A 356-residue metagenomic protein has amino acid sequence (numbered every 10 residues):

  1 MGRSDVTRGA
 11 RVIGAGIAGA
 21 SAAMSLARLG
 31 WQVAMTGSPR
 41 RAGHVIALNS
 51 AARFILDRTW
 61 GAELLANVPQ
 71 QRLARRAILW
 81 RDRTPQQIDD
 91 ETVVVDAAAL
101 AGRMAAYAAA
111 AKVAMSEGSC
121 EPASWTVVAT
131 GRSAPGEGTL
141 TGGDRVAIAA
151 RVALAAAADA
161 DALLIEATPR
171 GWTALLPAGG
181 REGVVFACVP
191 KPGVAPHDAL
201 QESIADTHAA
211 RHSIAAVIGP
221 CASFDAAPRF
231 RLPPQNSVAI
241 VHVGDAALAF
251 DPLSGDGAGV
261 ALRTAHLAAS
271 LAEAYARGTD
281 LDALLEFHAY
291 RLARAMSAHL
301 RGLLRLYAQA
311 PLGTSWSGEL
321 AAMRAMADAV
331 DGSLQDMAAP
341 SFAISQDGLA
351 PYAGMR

Functional and structural regions predicted by a protein language model:
M1, S270-R356: C-terminal helical "tail/cap" subdomain of flavin- and related membrane-associated enzymes
G2-A18: Beta1/beta-strand and adjacent pyrophosphate-binding region of the FAD-binding site in flavoprotein oxidoreductases
V6, F54-R151: Conserved N-terminal helical subregion
A10, W31-V33, T126: Hydrophobic anchor at the start of a short beta-strand that flanks the dinucleotide cofactor-binding loop
A15, M24-V45: Glycine-rich FAD pyrophosphate-binding loop
S38-W60: Conserved N-terminal glycine-rich FAD pyrophosphate-binding loop of Rossmann-like flavoproteins
Y107-A216: Predominantly flavin-linked oxidoreductase catalytic cores and closely associated redox partners
V194-S270, Y275-A276, D280-D282: FAD/FMN-dependent oxidoreductases across multiple families
